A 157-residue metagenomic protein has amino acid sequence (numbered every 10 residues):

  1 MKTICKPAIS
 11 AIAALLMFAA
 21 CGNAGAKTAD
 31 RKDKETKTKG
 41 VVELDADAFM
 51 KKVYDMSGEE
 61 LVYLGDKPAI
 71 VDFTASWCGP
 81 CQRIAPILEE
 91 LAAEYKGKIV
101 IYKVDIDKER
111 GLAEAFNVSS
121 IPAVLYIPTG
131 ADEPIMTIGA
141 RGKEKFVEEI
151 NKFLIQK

Functional and structural regions predicted by a protein language model:
M1-D47, Q156-K157: N-terminal targeting signals for export/organelle localization
L44, A48, D72, R83 (+2 more regions): Extracytoplasmic/secreted proteins, especially bacterial periplasmic and envelope-associated proteins
L44-P68: A short beta-strand-turn-helix
D66-A69, F73-W77, S120: Short pre-active-site segment immediately N-terminal to redox-active cysteine/selenocysteine motifs in thiol-based
F73, I84-A92, K96-R110, V118: Thiol-based oxidoreductase modules, predominantly thioredoxin-like and allied folds used for disulfide exchange
S76-R83, A123: C-type cytochrome heme c attachment motif
I99-V100, V104-A115, G142-F153: Structural microenvironment flanking redox-active thiols in thiol-disulfide oxidoreductases
S120, L125-K157: Non-catalytic, surface beta->alpha helical segment in thiol-disulfide oxidoreductase systems
